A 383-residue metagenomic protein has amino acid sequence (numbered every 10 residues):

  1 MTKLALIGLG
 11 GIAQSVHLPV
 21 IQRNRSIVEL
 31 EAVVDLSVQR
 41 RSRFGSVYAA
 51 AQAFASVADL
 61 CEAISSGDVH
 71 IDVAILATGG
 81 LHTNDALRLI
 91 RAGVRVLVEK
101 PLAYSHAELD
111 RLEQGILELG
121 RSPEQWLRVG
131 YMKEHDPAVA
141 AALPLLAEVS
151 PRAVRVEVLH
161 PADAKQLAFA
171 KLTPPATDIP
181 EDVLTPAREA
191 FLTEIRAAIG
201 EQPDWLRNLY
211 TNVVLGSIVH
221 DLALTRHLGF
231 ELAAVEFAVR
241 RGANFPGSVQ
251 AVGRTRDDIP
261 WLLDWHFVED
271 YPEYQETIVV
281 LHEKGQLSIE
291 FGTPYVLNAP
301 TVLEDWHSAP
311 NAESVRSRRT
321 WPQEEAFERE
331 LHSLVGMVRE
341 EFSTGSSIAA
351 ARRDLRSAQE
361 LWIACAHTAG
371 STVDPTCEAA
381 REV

Functional and structural regions predicted by a protein language model:
M1-A49: N-terminal Rossmann-like dinucleotide-binding module
Y48, Q52-G115: Beta-loop-alpha module in the N-terminal Rossmann-like domain of NAD(P)-dependent dehydrogenases, especially those
A50-A51, A92-V94, L119-Q125, I259: A short helix->loop->beta-strand "cap" motif at the edges of active sites that frequently abuts
V73, S122, A243, S333-V383: C-terminal helix-rich "cap/oligomerization" subdomain common to oxidoreductases
V98-E99, L127-V129, I289: Hydrophobic residues in well-ordered beta-strands that form the structural core
Y104-A187: A contiguous active-site-proximal alpha/beta segment in oxidoreductase catalytic domains
D178-Q275: Rossmann-like dinucleotide-binding domain that binds NAD(P)(H)
V239-R329: NAD(P)-dinucleotide binding in Rossmann-like oxidoreductases
